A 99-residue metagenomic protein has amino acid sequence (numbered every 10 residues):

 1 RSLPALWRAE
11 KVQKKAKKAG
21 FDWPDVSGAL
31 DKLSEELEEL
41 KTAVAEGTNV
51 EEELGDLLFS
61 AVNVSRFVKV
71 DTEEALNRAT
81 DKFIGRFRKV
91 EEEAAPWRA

Functional and structural regions predicted by a protein language model:
R1-L54, L58-A99: Flexible "arm" and connector segments at domain edges
